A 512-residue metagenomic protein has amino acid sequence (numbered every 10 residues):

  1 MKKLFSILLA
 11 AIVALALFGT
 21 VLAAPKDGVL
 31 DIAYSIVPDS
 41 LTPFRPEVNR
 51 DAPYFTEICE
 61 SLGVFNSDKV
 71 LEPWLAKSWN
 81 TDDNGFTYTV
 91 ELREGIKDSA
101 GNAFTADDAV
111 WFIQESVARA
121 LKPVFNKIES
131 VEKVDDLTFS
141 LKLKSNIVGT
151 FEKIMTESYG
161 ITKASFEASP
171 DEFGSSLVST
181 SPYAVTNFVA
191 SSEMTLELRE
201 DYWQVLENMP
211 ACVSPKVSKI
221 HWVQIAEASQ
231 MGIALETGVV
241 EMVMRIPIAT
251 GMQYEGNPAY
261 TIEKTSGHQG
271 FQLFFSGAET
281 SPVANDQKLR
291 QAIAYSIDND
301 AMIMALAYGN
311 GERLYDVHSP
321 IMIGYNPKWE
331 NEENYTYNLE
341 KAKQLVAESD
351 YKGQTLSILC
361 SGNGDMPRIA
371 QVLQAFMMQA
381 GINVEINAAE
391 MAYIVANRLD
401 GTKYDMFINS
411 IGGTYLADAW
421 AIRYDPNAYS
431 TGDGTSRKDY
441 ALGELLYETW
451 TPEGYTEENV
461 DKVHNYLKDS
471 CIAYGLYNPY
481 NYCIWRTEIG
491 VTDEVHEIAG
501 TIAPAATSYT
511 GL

Functional and structural regions predicted by a protein language model:
D27-I36, K77, T87-E91, A109 (+7 more regions): Short, well-ordered beta-strand elements
A33-T81, Q114, V178: N-terminal lobe/hinge region of extracytoplasmic solute-binding protein
K77-L121, V134, S140, V283-N285: Aromatic- and charge-enriched surface segment that lines or borders ligand/interaction sites
T105-W111, T138-S140, S181-P182, S214-K219 (+3 more regions): Alpha-helical secondary-structure segments
P123-S165, D171-E172, P182-V189: Surface-exposed binding/hinge segments that line and control ligand-binding clefts or catalytic entry sites
Y183, E312-E348, D365-M366: Structural transition elements
V189, E193, S296-Y325, D365-Q374 (+1 more regions): Detector for C-terminal structural segments
Q204-Q253, N383: Ligand-site clamp/hinge motif
